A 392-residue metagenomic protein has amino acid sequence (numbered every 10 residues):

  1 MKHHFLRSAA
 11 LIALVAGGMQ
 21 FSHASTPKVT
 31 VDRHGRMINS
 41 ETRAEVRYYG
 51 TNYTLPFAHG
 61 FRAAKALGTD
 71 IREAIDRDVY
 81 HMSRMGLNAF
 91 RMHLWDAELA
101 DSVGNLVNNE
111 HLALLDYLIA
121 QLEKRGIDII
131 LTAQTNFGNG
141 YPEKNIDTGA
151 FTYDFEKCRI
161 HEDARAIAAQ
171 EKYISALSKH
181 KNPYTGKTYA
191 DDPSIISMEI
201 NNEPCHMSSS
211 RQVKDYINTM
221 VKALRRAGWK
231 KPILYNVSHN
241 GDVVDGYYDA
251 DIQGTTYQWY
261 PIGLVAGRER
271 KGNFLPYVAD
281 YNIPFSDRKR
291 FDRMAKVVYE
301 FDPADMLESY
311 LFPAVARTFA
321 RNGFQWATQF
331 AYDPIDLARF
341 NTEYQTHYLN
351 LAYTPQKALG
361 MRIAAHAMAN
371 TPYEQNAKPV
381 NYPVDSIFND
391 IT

Functional and structural regions predicted by a protein language model:
M1-A10: Bacterial N-terminal signal peptides that target proteins for export
A9-G18: Bacterial N-terminal signal peptides
S22-A24: Boundary at the C-terminal end of the N-terminal hydrophobic targeting segment
K28-I252: Active-site mouth of glycoside hydrolases
L99-V103, S208, V243, V265-A266 (+2 more regions): Extracytoplasmic/secreted cell-surface and envelope-processing proteins
L234, D242-D305: Glycoside hydrolase catalytic-domain groove-lining segments
E308-N350, K357-V380: Substrate-binding cleft of secreted/luminal carbohydrate-active enzymes
F388-T392: Carbohydrate-binding surface patches
